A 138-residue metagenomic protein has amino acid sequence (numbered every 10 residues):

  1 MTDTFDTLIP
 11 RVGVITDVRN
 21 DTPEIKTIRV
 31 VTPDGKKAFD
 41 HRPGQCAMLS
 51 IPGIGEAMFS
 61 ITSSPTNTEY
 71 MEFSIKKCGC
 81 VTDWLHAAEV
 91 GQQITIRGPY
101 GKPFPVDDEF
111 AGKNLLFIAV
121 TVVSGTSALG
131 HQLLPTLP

Functional and structural regions predicted by a protein language model:
T2-T95: Ferredoxin-reductase
D6, C80-P138: FNR/FR-type flavoprotein reductase catalytic core
